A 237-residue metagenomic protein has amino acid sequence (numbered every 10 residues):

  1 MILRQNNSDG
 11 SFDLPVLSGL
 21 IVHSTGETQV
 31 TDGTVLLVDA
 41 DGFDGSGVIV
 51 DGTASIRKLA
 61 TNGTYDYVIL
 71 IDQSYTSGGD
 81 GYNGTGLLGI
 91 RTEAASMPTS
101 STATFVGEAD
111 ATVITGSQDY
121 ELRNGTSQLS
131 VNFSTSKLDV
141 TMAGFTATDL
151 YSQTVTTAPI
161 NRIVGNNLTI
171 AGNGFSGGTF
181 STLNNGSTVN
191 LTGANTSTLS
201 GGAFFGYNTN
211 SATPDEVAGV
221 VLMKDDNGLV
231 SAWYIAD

Functional and structural regions predicted by a protein language model:
M1-D237: Mature soluble binding/inhibitory domains
